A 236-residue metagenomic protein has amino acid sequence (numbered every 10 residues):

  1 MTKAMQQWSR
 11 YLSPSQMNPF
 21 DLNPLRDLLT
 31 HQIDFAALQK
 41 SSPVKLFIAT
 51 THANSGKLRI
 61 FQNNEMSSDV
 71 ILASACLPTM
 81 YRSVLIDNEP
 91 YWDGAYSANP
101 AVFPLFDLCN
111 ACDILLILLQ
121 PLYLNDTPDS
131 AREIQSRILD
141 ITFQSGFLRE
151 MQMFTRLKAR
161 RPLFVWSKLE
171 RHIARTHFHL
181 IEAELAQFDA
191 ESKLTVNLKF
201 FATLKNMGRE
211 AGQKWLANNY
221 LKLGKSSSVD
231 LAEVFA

Functional and structural regions predicted by a protein language model:
M1-L28, H52-A53, Q62-M66, E89 (+1 more regions): Non-catalytic peripheral regions of patatin-like phospholipases
R26-F35, S68, L72-S83, G94-P100: Active-site glycine-rich loop that binds ribose-phosphate moieties when present
D34-K45: A short alpha-helix-loop-beta-strand transition element characteristic of N-terminal alpha/beta dinucleotide-binding
L38, M80, A217-L221: A generic secondary-structure boundary signal that marks alpha-helix termini
Q39-K40, Y81-R82, C112-D113: Short, structured loop/turn "capping" segments at alpha-beta junctions
L46-T50: A short, Trp-centered hydrophobic/proline-enriched beta-strand micro-motif
G56-L58: Short, mixed charged/polar active-site loops that provide acid/base catalysis or chelate metal/phosphate cofactors
